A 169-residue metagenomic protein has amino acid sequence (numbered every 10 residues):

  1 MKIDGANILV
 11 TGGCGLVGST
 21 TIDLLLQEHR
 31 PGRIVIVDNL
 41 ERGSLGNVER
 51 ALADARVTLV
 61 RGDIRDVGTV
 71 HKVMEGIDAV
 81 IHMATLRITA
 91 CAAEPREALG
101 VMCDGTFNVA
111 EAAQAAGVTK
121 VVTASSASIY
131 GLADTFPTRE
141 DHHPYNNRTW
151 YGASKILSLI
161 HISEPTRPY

Functional and structural regions predicted by a protein language model:
M1-A79: N-terminal Rossmann/SDR dinucleotide-binding element
T11, V37, V80-M83, V121-A127: SDR active-site strand-loop-helix element
E28, R87-C91, A112-K120: A short helix-coil junction within the Rossmann-fold of NAD(P)-dependent oxidoreductases
R61-V101, L132: NAD(P)H-binding glycine-rich loop region in Rossmannoid oxidoreductase-like domains and their noncatalytic homologs
V80, G105, V109-A113, H161: Hydrophobic positions on the long internal alpha-helix of Rossmann-like NAD(P)-dependent oxidoreductase domains
F107-W150: Conserved Rossmann-fold NAD(P)-dependent oxidoreductase catalytic core, especially the SDR/UDP-sugar
S154-L157: Active-site helix of classical SDR
I160, E164-Y169: Single conserved hydrophobic/aromatic residue that forms the stacking wall/gate of nucleotide- or nucleobase-binding
